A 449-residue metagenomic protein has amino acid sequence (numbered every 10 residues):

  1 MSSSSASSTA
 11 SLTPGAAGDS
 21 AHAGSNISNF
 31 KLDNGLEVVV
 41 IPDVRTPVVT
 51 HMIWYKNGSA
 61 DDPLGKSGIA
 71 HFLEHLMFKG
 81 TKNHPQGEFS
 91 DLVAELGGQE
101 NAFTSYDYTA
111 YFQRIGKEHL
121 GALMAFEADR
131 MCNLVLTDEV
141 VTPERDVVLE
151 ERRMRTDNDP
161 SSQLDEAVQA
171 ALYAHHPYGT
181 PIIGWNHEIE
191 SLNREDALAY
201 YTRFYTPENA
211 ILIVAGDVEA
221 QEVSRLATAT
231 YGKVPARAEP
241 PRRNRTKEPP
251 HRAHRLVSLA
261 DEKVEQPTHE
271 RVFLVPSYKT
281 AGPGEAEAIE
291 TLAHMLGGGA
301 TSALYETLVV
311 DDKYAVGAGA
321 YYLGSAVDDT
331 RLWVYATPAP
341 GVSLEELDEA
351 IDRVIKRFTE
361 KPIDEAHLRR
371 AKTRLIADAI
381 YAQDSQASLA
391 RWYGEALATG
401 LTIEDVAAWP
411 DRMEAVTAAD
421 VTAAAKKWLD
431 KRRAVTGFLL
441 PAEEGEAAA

Functional and structural regions predicted by a protein language model:
M1-D61, N83-H119, R155-E208, K233-K279 (+7 more regions): Non-catalytic beta-strand/loop surface segments
L64, G121-M124, R225, T280-E285 (+1 more regions): Solvent-exposed, non-transmembrane alpha-helical starts
S67-T81: Active-site SXXK
Q99, Y106-T109, E118-G121, A125-T137 (+1 more regions): Metalloprotease/metallohydrolase-associated module, dominated by Zn2+-dependent proteases
A128-D138, A229-A238, D352-I363: A common structural junction motif
D217: Carbohydrate-associated surface elements
